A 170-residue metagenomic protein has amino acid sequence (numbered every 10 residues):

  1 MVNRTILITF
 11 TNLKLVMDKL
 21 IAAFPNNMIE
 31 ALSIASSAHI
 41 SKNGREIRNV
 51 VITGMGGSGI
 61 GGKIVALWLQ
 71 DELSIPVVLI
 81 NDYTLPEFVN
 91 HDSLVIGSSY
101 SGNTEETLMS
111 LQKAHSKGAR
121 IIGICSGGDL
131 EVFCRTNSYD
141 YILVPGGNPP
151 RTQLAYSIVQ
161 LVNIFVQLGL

Functional and structural regions predicted by a protein language model:
V2-I34, A38: N-terminal amphipathic/basic leader segments beginning at the initiator methionine
A35-I47: Glycine-rich phosphate/diphosphate-binding loops that line cofactor/substrate pockets in enzymes
G44-L170: Glycine-rich phosphate-binding loops that contact phosphosugars or nucleotide phosphates
